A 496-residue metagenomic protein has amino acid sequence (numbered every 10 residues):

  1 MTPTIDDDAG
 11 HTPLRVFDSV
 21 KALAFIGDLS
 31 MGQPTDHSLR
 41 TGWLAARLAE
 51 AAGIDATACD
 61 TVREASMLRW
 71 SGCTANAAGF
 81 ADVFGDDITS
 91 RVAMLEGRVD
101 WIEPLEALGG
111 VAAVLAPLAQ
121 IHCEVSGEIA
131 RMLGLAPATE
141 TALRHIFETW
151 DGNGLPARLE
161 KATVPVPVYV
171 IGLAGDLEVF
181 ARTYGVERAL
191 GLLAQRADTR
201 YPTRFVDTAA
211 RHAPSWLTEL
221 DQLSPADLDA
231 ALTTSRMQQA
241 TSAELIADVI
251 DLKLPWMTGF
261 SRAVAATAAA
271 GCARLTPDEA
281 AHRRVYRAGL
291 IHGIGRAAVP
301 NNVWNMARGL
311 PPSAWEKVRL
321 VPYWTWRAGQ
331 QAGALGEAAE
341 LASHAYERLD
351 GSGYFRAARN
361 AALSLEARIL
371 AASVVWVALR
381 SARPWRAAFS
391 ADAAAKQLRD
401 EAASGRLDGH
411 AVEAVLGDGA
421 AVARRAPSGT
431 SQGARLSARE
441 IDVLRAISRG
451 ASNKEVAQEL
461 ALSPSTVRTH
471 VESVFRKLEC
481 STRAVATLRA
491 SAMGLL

Functional and structural regions predicted by a protein language model:
T2-R435: Histidine- and acidic-residue-rich, metal-dependent catalytic cores
G191, D207-T208, K396, R445 (+3 more regions): DNA-binding alpha-helical recognition surfaces that contact promoter or target DNA
D251, R445-R449, S491: Short, locally clustered residues in the helix-turn-helix/winged-helix DNA-binding domain
L436-S437, I447: Conserved acidic segment of CheY-like receiver
I441-D442: Pre-recognition alpha-helix immediately N-terminal to the DNA-recognition helix within helix-turn-helix or winged-helix
G450-V485, R489: Recognition helix of helix-turn-helix DNA-binding domains
R489-L496: Intrinsically disordered, low-complexity basic tails/linkers immediately adjacent to helix-turn-helix/homeobox/MYB/SANT
